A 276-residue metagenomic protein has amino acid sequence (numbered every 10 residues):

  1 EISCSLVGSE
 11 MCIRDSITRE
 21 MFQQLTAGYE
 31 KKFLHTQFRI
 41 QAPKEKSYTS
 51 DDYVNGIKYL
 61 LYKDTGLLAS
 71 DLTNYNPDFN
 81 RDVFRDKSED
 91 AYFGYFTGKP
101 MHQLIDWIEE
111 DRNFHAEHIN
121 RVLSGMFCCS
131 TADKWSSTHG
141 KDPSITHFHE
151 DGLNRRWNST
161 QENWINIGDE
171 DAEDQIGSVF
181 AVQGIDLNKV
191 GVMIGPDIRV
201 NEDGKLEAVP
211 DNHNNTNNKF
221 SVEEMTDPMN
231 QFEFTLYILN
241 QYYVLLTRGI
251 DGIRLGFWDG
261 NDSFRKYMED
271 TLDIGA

Functional and structural regions predicted by a protein language model:
E1-G8, C12-I13: Single conserved hydrophobic/aromatic residue that forms the stacking wall/gate of nucleotide- or nucleobase-binding
S9-E10, K32-I40, K44, N76 (+2 more regions): Acidic carboxylate-rich catalytic motifs and surrounding loops in phosphoryl-/glycosyl-chemistry enzymes
E10, R14, I40-T49, V200-D203 (+1 more regions): Switch/connector loops and helix/strand junctions flanking conserved nucleotide-binding motifs in nucleotide-processing
R14-E20, Y53, M101-I105, Q231-L239: Well-ordered, non-membrane alpha-helical segments in soluble/globular domains
S16-H35: A short helix-turn-beta junction within AAA+ P-loop NTPase domains corresponding to the substrate/partner-engaging
Q41-A42, Y59-L206: Conserved helicase/translocase motor-coupling segment
E45-L61: Short, surface-exposed amphipathic charged segments that create phosphate/polyanion-binding patches used for binding
E170, Q175-V179, Q183-A276: C-terminal accessory regions
